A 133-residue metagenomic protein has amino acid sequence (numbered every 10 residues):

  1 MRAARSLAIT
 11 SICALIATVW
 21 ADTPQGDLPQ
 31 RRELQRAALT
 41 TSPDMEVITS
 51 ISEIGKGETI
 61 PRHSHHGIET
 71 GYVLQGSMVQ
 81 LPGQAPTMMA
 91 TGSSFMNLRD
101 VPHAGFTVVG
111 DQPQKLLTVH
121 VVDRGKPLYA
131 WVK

Functional and structural regions predicted by a protein language model:
R2-I48, F95-M96, Y129-K133: A short, N-terminal "cap"/entry segment at the start of jelly-roll beta-barrel domains of the cupin/DSBH fold
D44-M45, G57-Y72: A short beta-loop-beta micro-motif enriched in histidine and acidic residues
I51, E58, L74-M78, P82 (+2 more regions): Sec/Tat-exported extracytoplasmic proteins
I54, G83-V101: Short acidic-glycine-tyrosine-enriched beta hairpin
R62, G71-Y72, S94-N97, L117-H120: Structural recognition of the beta-strand scaffold that forms the well-ordered cores of secreted hydrolase catalytic
R62, Q80-L81, N97, H103-G110: Short beta-strand His + acidic residue motifs that chelate non-heme Fe in jelly-roll/DSBH and cupin folds
H66-Q84, S93: Glycine- and acidic-residue-biased ligand/ion/polar-headgroup-sensing regions
V101-K126: Ligand-binding loop in jelly-roll beta-barrel domains
